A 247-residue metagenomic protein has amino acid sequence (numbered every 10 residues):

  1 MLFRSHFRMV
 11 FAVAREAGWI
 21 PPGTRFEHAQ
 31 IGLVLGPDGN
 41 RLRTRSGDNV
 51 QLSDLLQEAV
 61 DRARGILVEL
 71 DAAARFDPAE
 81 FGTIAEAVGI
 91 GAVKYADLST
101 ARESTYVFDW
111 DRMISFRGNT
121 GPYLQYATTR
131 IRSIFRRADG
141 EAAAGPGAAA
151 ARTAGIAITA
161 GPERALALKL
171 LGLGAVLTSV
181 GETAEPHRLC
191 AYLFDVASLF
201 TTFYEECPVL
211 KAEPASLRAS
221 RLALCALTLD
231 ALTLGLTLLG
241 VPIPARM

Functional and structural regions predicted by a protein language model:
M1-M247: Non-catalytic interaction-recognition regions
